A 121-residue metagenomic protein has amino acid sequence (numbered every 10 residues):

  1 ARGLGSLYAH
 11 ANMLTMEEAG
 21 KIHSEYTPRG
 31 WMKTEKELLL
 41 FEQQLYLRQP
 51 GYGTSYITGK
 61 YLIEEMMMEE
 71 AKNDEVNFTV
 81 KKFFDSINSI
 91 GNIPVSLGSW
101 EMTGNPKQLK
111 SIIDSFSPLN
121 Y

Functional and structural regions predicted by a protein language model:
A1-Y121: N-terminal maturation segment of proteins
